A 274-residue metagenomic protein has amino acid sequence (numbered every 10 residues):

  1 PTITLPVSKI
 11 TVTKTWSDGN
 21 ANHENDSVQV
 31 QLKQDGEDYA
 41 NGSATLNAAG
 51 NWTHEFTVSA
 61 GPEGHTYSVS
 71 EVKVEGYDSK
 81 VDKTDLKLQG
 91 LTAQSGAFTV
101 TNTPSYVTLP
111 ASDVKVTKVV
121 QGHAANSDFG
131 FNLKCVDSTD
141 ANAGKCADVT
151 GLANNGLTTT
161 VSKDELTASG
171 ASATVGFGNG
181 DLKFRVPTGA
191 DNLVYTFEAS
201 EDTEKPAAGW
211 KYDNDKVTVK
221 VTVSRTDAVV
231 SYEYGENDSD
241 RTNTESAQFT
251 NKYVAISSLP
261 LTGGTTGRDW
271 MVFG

Functional and structural regions predicted by a protein language model:
P1-G274: Solvent-exposed loop/turn and edge beta-strand elements of beta-rich ligand-binding domains
